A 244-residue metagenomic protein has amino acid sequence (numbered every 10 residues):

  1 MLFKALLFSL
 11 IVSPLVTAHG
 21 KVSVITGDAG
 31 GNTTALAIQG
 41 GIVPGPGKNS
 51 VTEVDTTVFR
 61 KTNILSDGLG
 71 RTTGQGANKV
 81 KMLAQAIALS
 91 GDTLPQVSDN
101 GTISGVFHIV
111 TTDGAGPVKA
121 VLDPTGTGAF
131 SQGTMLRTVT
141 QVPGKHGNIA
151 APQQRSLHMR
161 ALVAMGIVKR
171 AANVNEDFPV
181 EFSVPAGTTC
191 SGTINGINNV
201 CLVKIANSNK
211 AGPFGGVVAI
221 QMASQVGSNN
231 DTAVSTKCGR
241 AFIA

Functional and structural regions predicted by a protein language model:
M1-V24, C238-A244: Fungal secretory targeting signals
T17-D99, D113, V121, T125-F130: N-terminal "mature-chain" segments and other terminal, solvent-exposed stretches
N100-T102, A115, N198-V200: Extracellular Ig-like/FN3 beta-sandwich strand-entry sites
T102-S104, D177-P179, G215: Intrinsic-disorder/low-complexity, polar/charged segments enriched in Ser/Thr/Lys/Arg/Asp/Glu/Gln
S104-V110: Short edge beta-strand/loop segments characteristic of extracellular beta-sandwich folds
G128-S183: Exoplasmic/lumenal beta-rich domain surfaces
E181-G212, V217, Q221: Internal, hydrophobic beta-strand segments that form the core of beta-sheet-rich folds
P213-A244: Short beta-strand elements
